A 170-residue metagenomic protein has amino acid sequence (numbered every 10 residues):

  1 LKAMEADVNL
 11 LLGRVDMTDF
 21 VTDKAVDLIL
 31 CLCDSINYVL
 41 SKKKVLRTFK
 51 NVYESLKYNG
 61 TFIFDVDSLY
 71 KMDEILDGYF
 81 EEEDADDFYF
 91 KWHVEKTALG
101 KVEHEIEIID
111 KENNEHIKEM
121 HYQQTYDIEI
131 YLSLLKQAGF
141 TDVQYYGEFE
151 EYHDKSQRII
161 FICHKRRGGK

Functional and structural regions predicted by a protein language model:
L1-F20: Class I SAM-dependent methyltransferase SAM/SAH-binding core
G13-V15, V66, G147: Short loop/edge segments at beta-strand edges and connector loops that shape dinucleotide/nucleotide cofactor-binding
T18-I29: A short acidic, Gly/Pro-enriched loop at the edge of an enzyme's catalytic core that lines a small-molecule cofactor
A25-D27, G100-V102, D154-I159: A short, glycine/Asx- and small/polar-enriched loop/turn that sits immediately N-terminal to a beta-strand
D27-K44: A short SAM/SAH-binding and catalytic strip from SAM-dependent methyltransferases
V45-T61: A short glycine-rich, Lys/Arg-flanked "PGG" loop and its adjoining helix->strand segment in the class I
I63-L134: SAM-dependent methyltransferase
Q124-K170: C-terminal lobe and adjacent flexible extensions of AdoMet/dcAdoMet transferase-like proteins
